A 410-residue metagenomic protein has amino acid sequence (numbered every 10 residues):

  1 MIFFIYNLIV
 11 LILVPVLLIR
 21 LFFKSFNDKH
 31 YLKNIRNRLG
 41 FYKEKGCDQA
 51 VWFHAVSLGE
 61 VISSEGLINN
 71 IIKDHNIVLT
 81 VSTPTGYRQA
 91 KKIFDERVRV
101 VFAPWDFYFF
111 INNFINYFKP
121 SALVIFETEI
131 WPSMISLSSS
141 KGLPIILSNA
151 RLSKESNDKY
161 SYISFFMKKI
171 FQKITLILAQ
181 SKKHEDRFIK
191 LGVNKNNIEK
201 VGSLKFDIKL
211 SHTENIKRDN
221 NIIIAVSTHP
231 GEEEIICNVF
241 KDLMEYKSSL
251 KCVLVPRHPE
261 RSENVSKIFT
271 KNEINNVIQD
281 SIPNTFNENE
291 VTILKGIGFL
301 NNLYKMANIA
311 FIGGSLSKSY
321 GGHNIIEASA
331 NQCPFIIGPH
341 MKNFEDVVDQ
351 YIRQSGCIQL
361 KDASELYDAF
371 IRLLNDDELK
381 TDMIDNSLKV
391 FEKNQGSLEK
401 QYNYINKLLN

Functional and structural regions predicted by a protein language model:
M1-N410: Nucleotide-activated sugar donor-binding and catalytic core shared by glycosyltransferases and related lipid-linked
